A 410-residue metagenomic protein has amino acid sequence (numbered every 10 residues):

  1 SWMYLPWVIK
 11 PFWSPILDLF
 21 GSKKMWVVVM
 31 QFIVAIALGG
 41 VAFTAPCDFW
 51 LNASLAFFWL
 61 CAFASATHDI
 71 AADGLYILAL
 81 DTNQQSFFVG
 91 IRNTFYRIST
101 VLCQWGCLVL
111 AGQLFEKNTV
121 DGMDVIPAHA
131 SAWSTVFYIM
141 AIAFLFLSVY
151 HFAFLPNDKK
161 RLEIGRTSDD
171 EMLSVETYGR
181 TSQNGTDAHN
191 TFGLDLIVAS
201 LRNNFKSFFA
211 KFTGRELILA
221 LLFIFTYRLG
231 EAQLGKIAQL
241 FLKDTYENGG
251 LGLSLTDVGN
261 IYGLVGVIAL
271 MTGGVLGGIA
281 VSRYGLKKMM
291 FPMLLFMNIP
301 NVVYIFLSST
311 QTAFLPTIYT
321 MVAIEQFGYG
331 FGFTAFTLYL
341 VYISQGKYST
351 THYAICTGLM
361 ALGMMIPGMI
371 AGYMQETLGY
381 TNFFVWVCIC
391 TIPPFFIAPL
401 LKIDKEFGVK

Functional and structural regions predicted by a protein language model:
V8-S22, T272-F291, Q375-E376: Helix-to-loop junctions at the C-terminal end of transmembrane segments in multipass secondary transporters
V28, F32-W50, L295-A313: C-terminal ends and interior cores of transmembrane alpha-helices in multi-pass membrane transporters/permeases
F43-A53, T67-H68, A79-Q233, N248 (+2 more regions): Intracellular loop-helix junctions on the cytosolic face of multi-pass helical membrane proteins
A66-L80, F331-Q345: Intracellular juxtamembrane helix-capping segments at the cytosolic ends of symmetry-related transmembrane helices
T82-R92, L255-T256, G346-C356: Loop-to-transmembrane helix entry/capping segments in MFS-fold secondary transporters and related SLC/MFSD carriers
Y227, K236-V258: Short amphipathic helix-loop junctions that connect adjacent transmembrane helices in Major Facilitator Superfamily/SLC
K287-F336: C-terminal transmembrane helical hairpin of 12-TM major facilitator-type secondary transporters
I343-E376: A late C-terminal transmembrane helix in Major Facilitator Superfamily
